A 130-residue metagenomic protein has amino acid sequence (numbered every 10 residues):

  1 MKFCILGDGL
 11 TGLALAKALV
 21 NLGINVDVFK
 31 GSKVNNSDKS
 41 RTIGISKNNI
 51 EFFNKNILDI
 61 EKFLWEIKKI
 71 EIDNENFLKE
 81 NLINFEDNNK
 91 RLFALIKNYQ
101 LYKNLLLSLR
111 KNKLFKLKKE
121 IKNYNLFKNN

Functional and structural regions predicted by a protein language model:
C4-L6, A18-R41: Glycine-rich FAD pyrophosphate-binding loop
G9: Glycine-rich NAD(P) Rossmann-fold beta1-alpha1 loop
G12-L13: N-terminal Rossmann-fold NAD(P) dinucleotide-binding loop
A16-K17, L106: A generic structural signal for short, well-ordered alpha-helical segments in conserved domains
V34, N54, N88: Beta1-alpha1 glycine-rich phosphate/pyrophosphate-binding loop at the start of Rossmann-like nucleotide-binding domains
D38-N74: N-terminal FAD cofactor-binding segment of flavoenzymes
E51, W65-N130: Conserved N-terminal helical subregion
